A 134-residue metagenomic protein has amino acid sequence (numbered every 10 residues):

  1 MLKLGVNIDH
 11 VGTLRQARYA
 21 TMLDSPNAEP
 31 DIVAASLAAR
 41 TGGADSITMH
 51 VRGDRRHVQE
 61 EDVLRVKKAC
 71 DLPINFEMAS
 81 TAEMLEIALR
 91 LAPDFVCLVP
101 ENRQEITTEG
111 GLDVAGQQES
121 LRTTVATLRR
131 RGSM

Functional and structural regions predicted by a protein language model:
M1-F76, L89-A92: Conserved N-terminal beta1-alpha1 strand-loop-helix module at the mouth
A28, G53-K68, S80-R90, Q104-V125: Active-site-adjacent beta->alpha loops and helix N-cap segments on the catalytic face of soluble alpha/beta enzymes
H50, C97-E105: Glycine-rich phosphate-binding active-site loops on the catalytic face of alpha/beta enzymes
L72-M84, G132-M134: Active-site glycine- and acidic-residue-rich loops that bind and position anionic ligands or nucleotide-like cofactors
R129: Anion (oxyanion) recognition and catalysis
